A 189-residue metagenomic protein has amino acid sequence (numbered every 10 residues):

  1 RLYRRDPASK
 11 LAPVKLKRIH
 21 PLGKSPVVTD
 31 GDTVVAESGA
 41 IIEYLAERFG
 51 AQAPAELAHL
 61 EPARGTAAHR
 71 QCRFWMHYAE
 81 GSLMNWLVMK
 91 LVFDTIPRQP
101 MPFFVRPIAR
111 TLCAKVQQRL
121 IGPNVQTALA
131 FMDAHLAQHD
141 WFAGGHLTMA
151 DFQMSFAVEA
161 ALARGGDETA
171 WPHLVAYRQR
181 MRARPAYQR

Functional and structural regions predicted by a protein language model:
R1, D151-F152, R184: Short, thiol/selenol-centered motifs that function as redox-active sites or metal-ligating centers
R1-K115: GST-like domain detector, emphasizing the conserved glutathione-binding G-site in the N-terminal thioredoxin-like
A40, H173, A186: Residue-level recognition of oxygen-bearing side chains
F49, L136-H139, P185: A general structural signal marking secondary-structure boundaries and capping sites
W75, A79-R180: GST-like fold's C-terminal all-alpha helical module
A183-R189: Long, positively charged, glycine-interspersed low-complexity recognition regions
